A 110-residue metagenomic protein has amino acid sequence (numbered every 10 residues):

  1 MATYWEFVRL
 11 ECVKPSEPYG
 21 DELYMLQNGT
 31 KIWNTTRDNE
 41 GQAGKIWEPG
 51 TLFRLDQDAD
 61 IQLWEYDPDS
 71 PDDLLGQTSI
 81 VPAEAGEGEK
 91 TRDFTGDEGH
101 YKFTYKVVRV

Functional and structural regions predicted by a protein language model:
M1-L23: C2/C2-like lipid-binding beta-sandwich modules
E6, L23, A59, Y101-F103: Hydrophobic residues positioned within well-ordered beta-strands of beta-sheet architectures
S16-T91, G96: Peripheral membrane lipid-binding modules
G88-V110: Acidic, phospholipid-interacting surfaces centered on C2/C2-like domain membrane-binding loops and nearby beta-strands
